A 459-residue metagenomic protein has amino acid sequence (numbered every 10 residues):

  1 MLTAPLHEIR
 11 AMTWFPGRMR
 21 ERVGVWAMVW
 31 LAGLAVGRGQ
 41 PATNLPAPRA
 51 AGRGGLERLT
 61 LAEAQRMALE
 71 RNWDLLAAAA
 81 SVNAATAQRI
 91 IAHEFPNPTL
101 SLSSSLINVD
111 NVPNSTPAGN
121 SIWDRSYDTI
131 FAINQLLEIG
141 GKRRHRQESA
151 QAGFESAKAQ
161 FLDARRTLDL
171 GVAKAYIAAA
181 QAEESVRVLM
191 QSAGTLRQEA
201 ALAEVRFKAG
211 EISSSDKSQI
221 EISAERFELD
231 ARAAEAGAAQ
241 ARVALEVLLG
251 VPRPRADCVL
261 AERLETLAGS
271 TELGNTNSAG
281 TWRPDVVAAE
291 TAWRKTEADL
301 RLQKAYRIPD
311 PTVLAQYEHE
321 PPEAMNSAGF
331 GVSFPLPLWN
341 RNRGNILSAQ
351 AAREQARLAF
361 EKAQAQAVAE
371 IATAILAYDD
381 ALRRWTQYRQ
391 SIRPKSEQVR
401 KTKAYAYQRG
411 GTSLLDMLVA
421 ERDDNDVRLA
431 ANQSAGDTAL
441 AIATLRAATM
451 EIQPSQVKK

Functional and structural regions predicted by a protein language model:
A4, R10, R22, Q40-N44 (+5 more regions): Acidic, low-complexity, intrinsically disordered peripheral segments
T13-W14, F161-G280, A374-A377, A381: Periplasmic alpha-helical coiled-coil/stalk elements that build and connect Gram-negative outer-membrane
G24-A35: Bacterial N-terminal signal peptides
L45-A47, G52-L56, I90, S101-K142 (+4 more regions): Small/polar, glycine/serine/threonine/aspartate-rich low-complexity segments that form flexible
R66-L76, N83-P98, W123, F131-E148 (+9 more regions): A glycine-/polar-enriched beta->alpha junction
A77-A92, A164, L168-L189, Q198-A200 (+5 more regions): Amphipathic alpha-helical coiled-coil segments
E148-Q151, S214-I222, L414-R422: Short, charged, amphipathic alpha-helical segments
A234, P284, S434: Metallo-beta-lactamase
